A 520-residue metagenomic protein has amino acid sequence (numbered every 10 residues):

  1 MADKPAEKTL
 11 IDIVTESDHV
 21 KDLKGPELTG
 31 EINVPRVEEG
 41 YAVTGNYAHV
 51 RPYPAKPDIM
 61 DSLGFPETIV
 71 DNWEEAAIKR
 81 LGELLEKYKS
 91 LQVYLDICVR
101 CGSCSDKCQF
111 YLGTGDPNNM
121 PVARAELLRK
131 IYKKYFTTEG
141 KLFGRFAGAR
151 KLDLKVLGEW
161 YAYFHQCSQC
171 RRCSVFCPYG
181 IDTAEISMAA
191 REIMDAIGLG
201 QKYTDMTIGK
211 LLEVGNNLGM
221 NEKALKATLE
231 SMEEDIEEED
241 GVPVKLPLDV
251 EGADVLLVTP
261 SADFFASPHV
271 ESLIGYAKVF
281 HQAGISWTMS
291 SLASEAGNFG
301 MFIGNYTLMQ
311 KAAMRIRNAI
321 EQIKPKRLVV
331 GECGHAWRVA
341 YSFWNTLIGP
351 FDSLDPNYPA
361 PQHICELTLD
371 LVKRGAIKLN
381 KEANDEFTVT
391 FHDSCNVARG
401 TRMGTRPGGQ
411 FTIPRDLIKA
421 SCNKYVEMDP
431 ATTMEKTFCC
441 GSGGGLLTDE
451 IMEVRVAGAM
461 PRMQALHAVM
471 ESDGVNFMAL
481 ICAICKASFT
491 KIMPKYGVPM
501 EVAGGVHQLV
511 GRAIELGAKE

Functional and structural regions predicted by a protein language model:
A2-A162: Ferredoxin-type iron-sulfur electron-transfer modules and their immediate structural context
V37, I69-V70, K79, L85-L95 (+2 more regions): Iron-sulfur-cluster electron-transfer modules
C98-C104, C108, C167-C173, C177 (+4 more regions): Short cysteine clusters
F110-A123, Y179-R191, I451-R455: Short cysteine/histidine-rich zinc-coordinating motifs and their immediately flanking basic loops
G180, F264-L354, A398-G409, R415-A420 (+1 more regions): Cofactor-cradling patches in redox/metallo enzymes
V242-E251, S353, G375-N384: Short boundary motifs at domain starts and secondary-structure transition points
D254-F264, F387-A398, A479: Short hydrophobic beta-strand segments
I364, D370-K419: C-terminal amphipathic alpha-helical segment
